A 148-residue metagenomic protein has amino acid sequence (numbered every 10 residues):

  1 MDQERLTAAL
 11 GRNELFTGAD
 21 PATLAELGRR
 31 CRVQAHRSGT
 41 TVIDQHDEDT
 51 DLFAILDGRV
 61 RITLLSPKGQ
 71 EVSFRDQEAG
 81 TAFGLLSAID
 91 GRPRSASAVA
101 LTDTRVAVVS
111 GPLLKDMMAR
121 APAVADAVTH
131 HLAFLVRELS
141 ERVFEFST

Functional and structural regions predicted by a protein language model:
M1-S38, A82, S87-A88, R120: Cyclic nucleotide-binding regulatory module and flanking cytosolic helices
T7, G28, K115, D126-T129 (+1 more regions): Conserved protein kinase catalytic domain
L15, T40-T102, L114: Cyclic nucleotide-binding regulatory domains
A119-T148: Polybasic "coupling" helices that flank or enter modular domains
